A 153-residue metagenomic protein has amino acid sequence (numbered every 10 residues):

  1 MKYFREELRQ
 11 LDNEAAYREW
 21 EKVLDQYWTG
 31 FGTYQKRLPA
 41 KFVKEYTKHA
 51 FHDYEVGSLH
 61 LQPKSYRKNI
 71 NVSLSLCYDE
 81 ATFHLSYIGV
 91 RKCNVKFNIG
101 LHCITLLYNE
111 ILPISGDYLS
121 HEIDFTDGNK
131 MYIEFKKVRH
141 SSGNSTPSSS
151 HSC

Functional and structural regions predicted by a protein language model:
M1-C153: Surface-exposed, interaction-prone regions used to assemble/regulate multi-protein complexes
